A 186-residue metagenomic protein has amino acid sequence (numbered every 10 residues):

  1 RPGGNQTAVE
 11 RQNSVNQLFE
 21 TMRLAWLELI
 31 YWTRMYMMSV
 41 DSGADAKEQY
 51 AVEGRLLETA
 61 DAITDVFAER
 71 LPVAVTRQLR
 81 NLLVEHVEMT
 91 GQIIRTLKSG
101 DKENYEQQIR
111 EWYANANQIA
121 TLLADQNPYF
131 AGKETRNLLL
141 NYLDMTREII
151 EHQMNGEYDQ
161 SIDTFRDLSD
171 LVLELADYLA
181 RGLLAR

Functional and structural regions predicted by a protein language model:
R1-D61, Q92, T96-L97, D101-R186: C-terminal amphipathic alpha-helix
L57-G91: Mid-chain, structured segments of secreted extracytoplasmic proteins
